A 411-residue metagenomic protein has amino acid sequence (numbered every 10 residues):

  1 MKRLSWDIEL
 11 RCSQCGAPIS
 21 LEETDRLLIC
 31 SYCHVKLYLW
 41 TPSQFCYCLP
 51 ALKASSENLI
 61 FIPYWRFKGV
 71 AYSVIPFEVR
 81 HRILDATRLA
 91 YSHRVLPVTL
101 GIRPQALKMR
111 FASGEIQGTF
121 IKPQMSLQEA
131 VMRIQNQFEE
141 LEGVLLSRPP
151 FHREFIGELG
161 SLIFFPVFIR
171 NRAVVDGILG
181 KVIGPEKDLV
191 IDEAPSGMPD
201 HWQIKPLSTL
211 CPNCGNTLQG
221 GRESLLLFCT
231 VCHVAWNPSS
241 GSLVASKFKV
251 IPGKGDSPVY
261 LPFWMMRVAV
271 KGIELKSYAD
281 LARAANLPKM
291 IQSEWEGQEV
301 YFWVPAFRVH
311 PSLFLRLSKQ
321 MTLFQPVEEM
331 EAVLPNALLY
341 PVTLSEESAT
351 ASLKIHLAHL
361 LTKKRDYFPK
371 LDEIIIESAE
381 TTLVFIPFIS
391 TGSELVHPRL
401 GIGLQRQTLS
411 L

Functional and structural regions predicted by a protein language model:
K2-Q14, P18-L21, D25-L411: Long C-terminal interaction/binding lobes of large macromolecular proteins
